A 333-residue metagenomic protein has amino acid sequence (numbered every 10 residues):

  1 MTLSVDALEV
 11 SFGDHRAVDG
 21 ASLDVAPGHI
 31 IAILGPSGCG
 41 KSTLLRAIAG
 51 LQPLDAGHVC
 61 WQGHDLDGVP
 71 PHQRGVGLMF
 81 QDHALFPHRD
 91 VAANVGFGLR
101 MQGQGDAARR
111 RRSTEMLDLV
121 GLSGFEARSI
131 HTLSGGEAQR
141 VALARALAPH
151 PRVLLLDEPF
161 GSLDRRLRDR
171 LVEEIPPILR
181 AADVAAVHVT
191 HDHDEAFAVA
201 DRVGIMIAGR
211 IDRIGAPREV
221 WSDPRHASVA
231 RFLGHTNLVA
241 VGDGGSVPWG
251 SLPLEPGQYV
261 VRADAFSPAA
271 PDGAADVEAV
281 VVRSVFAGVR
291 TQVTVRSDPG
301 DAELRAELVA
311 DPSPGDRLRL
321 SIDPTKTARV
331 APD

Functional and structural regions predicted by a protein language model:
I30, G75-G77, Q81, L85-S228: ABC ATPase nucleotide-binding domains
L34-P36: The feature captures the beta-strand-to-loop junction immediately N-terminal to the Walker
S42-L45, V141: ABC ATPase nucleotide-binding domain helices that frame the ATP-binding cleft
A49: Helix-to-loop junction immediately C-terminal to a conserved catalytic motif
G57-D65: Conserved ABC transporter NBD signature motif
R218, S222-V282, V289-D311: ATPase nucleotide-binding modules
